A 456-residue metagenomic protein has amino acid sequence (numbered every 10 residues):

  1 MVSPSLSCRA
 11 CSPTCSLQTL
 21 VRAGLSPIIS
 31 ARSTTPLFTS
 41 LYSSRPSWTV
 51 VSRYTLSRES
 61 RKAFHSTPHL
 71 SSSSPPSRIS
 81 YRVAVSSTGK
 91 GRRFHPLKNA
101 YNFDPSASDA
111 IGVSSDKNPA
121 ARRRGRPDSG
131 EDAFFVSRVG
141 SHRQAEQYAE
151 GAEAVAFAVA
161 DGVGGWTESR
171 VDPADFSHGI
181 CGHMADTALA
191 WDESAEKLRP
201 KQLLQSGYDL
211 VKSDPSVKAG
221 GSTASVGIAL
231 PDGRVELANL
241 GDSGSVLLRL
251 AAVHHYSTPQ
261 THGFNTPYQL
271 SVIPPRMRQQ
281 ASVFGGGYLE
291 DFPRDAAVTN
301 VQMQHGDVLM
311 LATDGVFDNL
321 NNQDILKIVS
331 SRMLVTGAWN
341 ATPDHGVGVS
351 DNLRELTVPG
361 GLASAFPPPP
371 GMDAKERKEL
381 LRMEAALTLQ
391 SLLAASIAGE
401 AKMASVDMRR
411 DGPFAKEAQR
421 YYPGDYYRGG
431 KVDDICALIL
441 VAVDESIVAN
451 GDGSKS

Functional and structural regions predicted by a protein language model:
V2-S456: PP2C/PPM-type serine/threonine phosphatase catalytic domain
